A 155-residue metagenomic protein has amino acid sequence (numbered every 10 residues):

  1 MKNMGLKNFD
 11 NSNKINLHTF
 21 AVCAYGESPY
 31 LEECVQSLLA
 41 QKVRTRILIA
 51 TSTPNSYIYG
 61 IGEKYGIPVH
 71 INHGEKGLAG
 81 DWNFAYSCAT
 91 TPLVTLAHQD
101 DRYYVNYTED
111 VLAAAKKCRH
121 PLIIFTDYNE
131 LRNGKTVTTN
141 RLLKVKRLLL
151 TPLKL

Functional and structural regions predicted by a protein language model:
M1-S37: N-proximal low-complexity "stem/linker" segments adjacent to membrane-targeting elements
Q36-T45: Short, acidic, metal-binding catalytic loop of nucleotide-sugar glycosyltransferases
A50-Y59: A conserved acidic beta->alpha catalytic loop
H73-A89: Glycine-rich, basic loop-to-helix element that forms the pyrophosphate-binding segment of sugar-nucleotide handling
V94: Short aromatic/hydrophobic "clamp" motif used to bind/position activated sugar donors
H98-R102, D127: The conserved acidic donor/metal-binding loop of glycosyltransferases
N106-T139: Conserved donor NDP-sugar-binding/catalytic core segment of glycosyltransferases
D127, R141-L155: Short, flexible, basic/aromatic active-site loop/helix in glycosyltransferases
